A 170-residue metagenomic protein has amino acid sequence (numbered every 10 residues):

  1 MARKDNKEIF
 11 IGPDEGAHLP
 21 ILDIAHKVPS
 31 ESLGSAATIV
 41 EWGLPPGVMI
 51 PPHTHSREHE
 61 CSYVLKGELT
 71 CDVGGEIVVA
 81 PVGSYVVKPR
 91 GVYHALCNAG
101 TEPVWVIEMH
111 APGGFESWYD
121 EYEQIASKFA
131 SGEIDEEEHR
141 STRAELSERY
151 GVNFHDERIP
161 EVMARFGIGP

Functional and structural regions predicted by a protein language model:
M1-A37, I134-P170: A short, N-terminal "cap"/entry segment at the start of jelly-roll beta-barrel domains of the cupin/DSBH fold
H26, V40-H55: Conserved short histidine dyad/triad with adjacent acidic residue
S32, G75-Y93: Short acidic-glycine-tyrosine-enriched beta hairpin
V48, S56, L69, S117-D120 (+1 more regions): Hydrophobic small-molecule pocket/channel-lining residues, especially in calycin-type beta-barrels
R57-L69, G74: Glycine- and acidic-residue-biased ligand/ion/polar-headgroup-sensing regions
T70, R90-E116: Ligand-binding loop in jelly-roll beta-barrel domains
S117-E133: A hydrophobic, small-residue-rich beta->alpha segment in the mid-to-C-terminal subdomain of diverse proteins
